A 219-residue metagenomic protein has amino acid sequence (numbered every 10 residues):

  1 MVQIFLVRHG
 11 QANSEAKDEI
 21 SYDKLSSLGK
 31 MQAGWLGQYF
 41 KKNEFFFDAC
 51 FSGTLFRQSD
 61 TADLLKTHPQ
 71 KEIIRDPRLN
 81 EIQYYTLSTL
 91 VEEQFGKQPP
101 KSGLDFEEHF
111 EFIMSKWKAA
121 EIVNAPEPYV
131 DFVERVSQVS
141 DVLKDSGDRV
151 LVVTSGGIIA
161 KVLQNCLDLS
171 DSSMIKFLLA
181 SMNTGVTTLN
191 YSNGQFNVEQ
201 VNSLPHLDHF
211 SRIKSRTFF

Functional and structural regions predicted by a protein language model:
I4, D148-T154: Generic beta-sheet signal
I4-L64, E127-S137: Loop-to-helix element that buttresses phosphate recognition and phosphoryl-transfer chemistry
G10, G156, N202-L204: Active-site metal-binding loops of divalent metal-dependent hydrolases
W35-E111: Phosphate-coordination/substrate-recognition cap region in phosphate-metabolizing enzymes
N43-F46, L143-D148: Glycine-rich phosphate-binding loop signature in dinucleotide/nucleotide-binding domains
R57, I158-I159: Alpha-helix capping/helix-boundary segments
I74, E81-S102, S146-R149, Q164-F219: Acidic, low-complexity terminal tails and accessory targeting/binding regions of phosphate-metabolizing enzymes
K97-D131: Short glycine/proline- and acidic residue-enriched helix-loop micro-motifs that form flexible lids or anion-recognition
